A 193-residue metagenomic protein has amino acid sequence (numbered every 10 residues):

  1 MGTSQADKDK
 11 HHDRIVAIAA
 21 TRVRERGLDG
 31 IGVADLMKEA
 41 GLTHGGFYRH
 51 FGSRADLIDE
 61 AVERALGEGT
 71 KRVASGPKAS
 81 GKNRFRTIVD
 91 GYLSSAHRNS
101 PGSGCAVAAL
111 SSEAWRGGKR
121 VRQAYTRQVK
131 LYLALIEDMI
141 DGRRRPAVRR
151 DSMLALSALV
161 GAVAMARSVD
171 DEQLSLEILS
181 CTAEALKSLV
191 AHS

Functional and structural regions predicted by a protein language model:
M1-K10, S193: N-terminal intrinsically disordered/low-complexity leader segments
R14, I18-D56, E60: Helix-turn-helix
R14, I18-E25, R72-S75, A158-M165: Solvent-exposed, amphipathic alpha-helical segments
E60, A74-G104, A155: Hydrophobic alpha-helical connector segments
E63-G69: Short, basic, alpha-helical segments at the C-terminal edge of helix-turn-helix-like DNA-binding modules
R84-T87, N99-T126: Amphipathic alpha-helical segments used for helix-helix packing
K119-R127, I140-S193: Hydrophobic/aromatic-rich alpha-helical bundle segments in the mid-to-C-terminal region
V129-M139: Active-site oxyanion/phosphate-handling segment shared across diverse enzymes
